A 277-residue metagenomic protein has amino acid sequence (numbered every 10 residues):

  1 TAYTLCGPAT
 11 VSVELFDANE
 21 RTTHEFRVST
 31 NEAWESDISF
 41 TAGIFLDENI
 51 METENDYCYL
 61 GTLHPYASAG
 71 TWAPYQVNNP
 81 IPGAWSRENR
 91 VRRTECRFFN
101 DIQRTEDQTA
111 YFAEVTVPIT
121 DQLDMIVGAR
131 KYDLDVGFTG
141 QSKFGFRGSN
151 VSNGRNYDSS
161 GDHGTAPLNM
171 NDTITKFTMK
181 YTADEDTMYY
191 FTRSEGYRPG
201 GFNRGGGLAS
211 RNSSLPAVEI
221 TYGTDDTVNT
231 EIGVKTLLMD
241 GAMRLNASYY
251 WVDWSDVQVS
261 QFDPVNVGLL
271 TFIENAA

Functional and structural regions predicted by a protein language model:
T1, D47-T53, Y59-L60, Q108 (+6 more regions): Structural signature of outer-membrane beta-barrel domains
T1-E14, D56-F99, G137-N169, G201-T221 (+1 more regions): Solvent-exposed loop segments that connect transmembrane elements
L15-R21, I102-Q108, A166-D172, S213 (+3 more regions): Transmembrane beta-barrel outer-membrane domains
E20, V28-E32, A113-P118, M179-A183 (+2 more regions): Residue-level signature of outer-membrane beta-barrel architecture
T22-F26, D107-V115, T173-M179, V218 (+1 more regions): Hydrophobic, lipid-facing positions within transmembrane beta-strands of outer-membrane proteins
A33-D37, T120-Q122, D184-D186, D240-A242: Strand-connecting loop/turn motifs
I38-I44, M125-V127, Y189, M243-A247: Transmembrane beta-strands of outer-membrane beta-barrel proteins
T182-R198, T221-I273: Membrane-embedded beta-barrel scaffold of Gram-negative outer-membrane proteins
